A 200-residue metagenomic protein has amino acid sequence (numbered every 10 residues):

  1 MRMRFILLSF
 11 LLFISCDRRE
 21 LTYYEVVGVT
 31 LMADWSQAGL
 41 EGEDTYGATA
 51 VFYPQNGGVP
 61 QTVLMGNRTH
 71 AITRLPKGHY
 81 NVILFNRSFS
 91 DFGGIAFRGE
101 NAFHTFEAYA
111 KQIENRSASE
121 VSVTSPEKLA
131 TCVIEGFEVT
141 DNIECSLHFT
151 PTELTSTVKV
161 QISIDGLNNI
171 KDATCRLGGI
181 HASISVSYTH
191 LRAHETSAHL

Functional and structural regions predicted by a protein language model:
R2-L8: Sec-dependent signal peptide recognition, specifically the positively charged N-region followed immediately by
I14-S15: C-terminal motif of bacterial Sec signal peptides marking the signal peptidase cleavage site
R19-A38, T150-S163: A short, Gly/Thr-enriched small/hydrophobic beta-strand-prone motif that recurs across taxa
T30-M32, V51, F85, Q161-S163 (+1 more regions): Residue-level recognition of well-ordered beta-strand positions that form the cores of beta-sheet-rich folds across
M32-I72: Start-of-domain marker
G58-E153: Short, low-hydrophobicity acidic/polar segments
S146-V186: Hydrophobic, aromatic-enriched interface-forming segments
T189-T196: Conserved small/polar residues in nucleotide/adenosyl-binding loops
